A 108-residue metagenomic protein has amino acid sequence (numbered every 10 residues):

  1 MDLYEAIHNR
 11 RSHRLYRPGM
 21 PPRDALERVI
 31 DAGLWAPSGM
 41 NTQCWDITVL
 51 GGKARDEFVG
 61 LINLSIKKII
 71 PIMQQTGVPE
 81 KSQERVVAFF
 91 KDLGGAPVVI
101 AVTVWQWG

Functional and structural regions predicted by a protein language model:
M1-A96: N-terminal amphipathic, basic helical "cap/leader" segment at the start of enzyme domains
K91-G108: Internal catalytic-core helix/loop-beta-alpha segment that presents or stabilizes conserved functional determinants
